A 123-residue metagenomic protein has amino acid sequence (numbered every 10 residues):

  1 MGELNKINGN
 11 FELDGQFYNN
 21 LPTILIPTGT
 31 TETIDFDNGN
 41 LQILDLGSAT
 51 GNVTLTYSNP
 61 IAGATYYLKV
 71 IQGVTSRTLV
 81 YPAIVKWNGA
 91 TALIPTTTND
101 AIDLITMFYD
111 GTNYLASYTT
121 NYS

Functional and structural regions predicted by a protein language model:
L4-K86, A101-S123: Exposed extracellular interaction/assembly regions and N-terminal maturation sites
K86-A92: A conserved acidic, glycine/proline-rich C-terminal tail/linker
P95-N99: Short proline/glycine- and polar residue-rich coil/turn motifs
